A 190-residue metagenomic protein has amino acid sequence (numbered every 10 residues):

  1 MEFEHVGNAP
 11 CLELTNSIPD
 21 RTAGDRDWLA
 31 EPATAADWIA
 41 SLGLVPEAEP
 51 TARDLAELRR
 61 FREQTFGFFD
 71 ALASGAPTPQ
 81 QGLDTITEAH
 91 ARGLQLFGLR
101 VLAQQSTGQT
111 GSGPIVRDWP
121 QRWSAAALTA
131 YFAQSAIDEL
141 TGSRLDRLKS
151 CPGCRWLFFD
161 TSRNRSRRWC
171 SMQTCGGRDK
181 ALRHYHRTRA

Functional and structural regions predicted by a protein language model:
M1-S150, R155: Short helix-coil boundary/hinge micro-motifs
L148, R167, M172, R178: Residues immediately within or flanking Cys/His clusters that coordinate Zn2+ in small zinc-binding modules
R155, S171-G176, Y185: Cys/His-coordinated zinc-binding microdomains
F158-D160, R168: Basic/polar phosphate-binding segments, predominantly the helix-turn-helix DNA-binding elements of transcriptional
D160-T161, A181: Short, non-ligating residues that shape and space the ligands of small metal-coordination modules and catalytic
N164: Active-site loop immediately N-terminal to the catalytic Tyr-X3-Lys motif of short-chain dehydrogenase/reductase
R178-A190: Short metal-binding segments enriched for Cys and/or His
